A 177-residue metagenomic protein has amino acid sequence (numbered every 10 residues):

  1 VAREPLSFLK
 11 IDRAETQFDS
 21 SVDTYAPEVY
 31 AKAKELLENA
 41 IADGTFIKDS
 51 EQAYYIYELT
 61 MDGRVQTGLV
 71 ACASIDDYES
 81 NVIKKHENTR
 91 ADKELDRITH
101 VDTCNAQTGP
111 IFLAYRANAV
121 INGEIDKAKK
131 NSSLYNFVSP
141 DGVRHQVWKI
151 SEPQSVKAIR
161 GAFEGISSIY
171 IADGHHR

Functional and structural regions predicted by a protein language model:
V1-R177: A cross-family signal for N-terminal binding/gating loops and helix N-caps that shape access to the active site
